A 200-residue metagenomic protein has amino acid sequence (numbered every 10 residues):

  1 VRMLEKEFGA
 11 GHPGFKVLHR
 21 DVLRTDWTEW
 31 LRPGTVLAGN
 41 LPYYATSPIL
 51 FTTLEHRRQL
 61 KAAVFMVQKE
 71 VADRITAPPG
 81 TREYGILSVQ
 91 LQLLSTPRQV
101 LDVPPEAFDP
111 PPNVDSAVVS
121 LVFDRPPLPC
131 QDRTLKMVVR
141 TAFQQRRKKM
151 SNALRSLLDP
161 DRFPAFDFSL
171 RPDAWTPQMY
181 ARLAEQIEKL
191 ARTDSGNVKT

Functional and structural regions predicted by a protein language model:
V1-T141, R182-E185, D194-T200: Catalytic cores of RNA-modifying enzymes
F123, V139-T200: C-terminal lobe and adjacent flexible extensions of AdoMet/dcAdoMet transferase-like proteins
